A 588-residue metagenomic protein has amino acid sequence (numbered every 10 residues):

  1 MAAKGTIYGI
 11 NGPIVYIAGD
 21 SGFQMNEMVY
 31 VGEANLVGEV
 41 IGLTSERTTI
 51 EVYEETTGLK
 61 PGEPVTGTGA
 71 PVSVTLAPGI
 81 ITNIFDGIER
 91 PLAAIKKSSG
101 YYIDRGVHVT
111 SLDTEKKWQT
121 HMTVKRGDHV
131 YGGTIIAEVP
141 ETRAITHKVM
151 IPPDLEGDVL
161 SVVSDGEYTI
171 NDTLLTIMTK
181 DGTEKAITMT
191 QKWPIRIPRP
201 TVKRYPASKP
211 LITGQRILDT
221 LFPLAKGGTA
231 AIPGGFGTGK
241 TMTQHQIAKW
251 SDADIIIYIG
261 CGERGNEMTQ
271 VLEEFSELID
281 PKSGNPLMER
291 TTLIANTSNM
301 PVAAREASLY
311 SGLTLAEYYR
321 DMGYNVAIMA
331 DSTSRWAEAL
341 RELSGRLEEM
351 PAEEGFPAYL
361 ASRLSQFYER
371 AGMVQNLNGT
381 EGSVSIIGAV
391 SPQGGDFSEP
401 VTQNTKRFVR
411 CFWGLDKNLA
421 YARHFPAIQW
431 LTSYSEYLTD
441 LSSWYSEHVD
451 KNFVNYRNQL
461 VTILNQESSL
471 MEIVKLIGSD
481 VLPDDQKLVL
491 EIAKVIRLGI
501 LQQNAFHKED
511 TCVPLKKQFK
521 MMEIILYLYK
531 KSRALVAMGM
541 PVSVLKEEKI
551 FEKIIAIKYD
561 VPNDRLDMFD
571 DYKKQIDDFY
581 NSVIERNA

Functional and structural regions predicted by a protein language model:
M1-K96, G100-D104: N-terminal accessory targeting/assembly segments
D20, A34, A70-P71, E89 (+5 more regions): Short, surface-exposed secondary-structure boundary micro-motifs
G42-T48, P78-E89, I145-G166, K185-R199: Short, compositionally biased
S45-T48, A70, L155-V159, P233 (+2 more regions): Metallocofactor- and cofactor-centric catalytic cores in central/energy metabolism, strongly enriched
V52, T57, Q119-H129, V159-E167: Short histidine-centered loop motifs in beta-beta connectors
K97-P153, T169-T229, T243-Q246, P281-M300 (+1 more regions): P-loop NTPase nucleotide-binding/switch module
T220-L221, G227-E552: P-loop NTPase catalytic core
G539-A588: C-terminal amphipathic alpha-helical interaction region
